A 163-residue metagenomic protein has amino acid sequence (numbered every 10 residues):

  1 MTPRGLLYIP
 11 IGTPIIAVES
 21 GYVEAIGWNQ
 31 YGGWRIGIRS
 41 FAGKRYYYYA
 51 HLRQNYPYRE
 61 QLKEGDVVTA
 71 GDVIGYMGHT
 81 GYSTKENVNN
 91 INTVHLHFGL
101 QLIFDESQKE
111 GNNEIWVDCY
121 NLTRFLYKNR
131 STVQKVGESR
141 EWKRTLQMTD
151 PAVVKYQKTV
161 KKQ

Functional and structural regions predicted by a protein language model:
T2-P10: N-terminal post-signal-peptidase region of extra-cytosolic proteins
T2-P3, R39, A50, G78 (+1 more regions): Residue-level detector of conserved, well-ordered beta-strand and adjacent loop positions that form binding/recognition
P10-G12, A17-Q61, K85-V94: Zn2+-dependent peptidoglycan hydrolase active-site motif and core
G21-V23, G65-M77: A structural signal for short beta-strand/turn segments enriched in small hydrophobics and glycine
N29-Y31, V73-Y82: Short, charged beta-turn/beta-strand-edge "cap" motif at the junction between a beta-strand and an adjacent loop
G43, Y82, I103-D105: Short coil/turn motifs at secondary-structure junctions
Y49, I74, H97: Short alpha-helical segments in extracytoplasmic peptidoglycan/chitin-binding modules and envelope-associated proteins
E86-Q163: Acidic, glycine-rich catalytic/binding loops that coordinate metals and/or anionic ligands
